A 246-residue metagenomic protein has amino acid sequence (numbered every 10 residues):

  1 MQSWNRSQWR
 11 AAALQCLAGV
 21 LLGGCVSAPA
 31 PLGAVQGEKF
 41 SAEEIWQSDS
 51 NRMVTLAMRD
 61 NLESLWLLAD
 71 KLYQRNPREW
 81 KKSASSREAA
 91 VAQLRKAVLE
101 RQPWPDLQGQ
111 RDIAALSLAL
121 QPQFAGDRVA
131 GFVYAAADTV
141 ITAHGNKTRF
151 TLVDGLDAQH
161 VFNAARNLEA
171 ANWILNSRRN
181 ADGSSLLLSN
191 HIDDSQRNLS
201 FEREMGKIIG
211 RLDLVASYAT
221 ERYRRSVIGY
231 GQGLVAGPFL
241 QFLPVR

Functional and structural regions predicted by a protein language model:
Q2, V26-A30, Y230, L234-R246: Long, compositionally biased low-complexity regions that are usually intrinsically disordered and enriched
Q2-C16: Bacterial N-terminal signal peptides that target proteins for export
L21-G24: C-terminal motif of bacterial Sec signal peptides marking the signal peptidase cleavage site
V26-G131: N-terminal Sec/ER secretory leader and immediately downstream segment of secreted/extracellular precursors
E43, N76, E221, S226 (+2 more regions): Generic signature of intrinsically disordered, low-complexity segments enriched in small/polar residues
K82-V235: Mature extracellular/secreted ectodomains of secretory-pathway proteins
